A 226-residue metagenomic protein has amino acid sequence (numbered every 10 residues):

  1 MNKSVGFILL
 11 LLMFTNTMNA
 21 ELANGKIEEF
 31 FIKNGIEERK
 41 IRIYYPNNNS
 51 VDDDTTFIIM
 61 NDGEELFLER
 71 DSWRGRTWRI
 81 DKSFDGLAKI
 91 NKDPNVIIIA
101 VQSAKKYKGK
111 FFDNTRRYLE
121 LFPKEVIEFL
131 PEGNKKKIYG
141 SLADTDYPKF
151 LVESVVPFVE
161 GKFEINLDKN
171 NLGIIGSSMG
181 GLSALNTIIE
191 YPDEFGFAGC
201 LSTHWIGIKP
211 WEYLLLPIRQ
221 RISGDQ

Functional and structural regions predicted by a protein language model:
S4-F14: Sec-dependent N-terminal signal peptides
F14-T15, Q226: Accessory, usually C-terminal, subdomains that scaffold auxiliary metal cofactors
N16-A20: Sec/Tat signal peptide C-region and signal peptidase I cleavage site
E21-Q226: Non-catalytic cap/lid and distal C-terminal segments of serine-dependent acyl enzymes
